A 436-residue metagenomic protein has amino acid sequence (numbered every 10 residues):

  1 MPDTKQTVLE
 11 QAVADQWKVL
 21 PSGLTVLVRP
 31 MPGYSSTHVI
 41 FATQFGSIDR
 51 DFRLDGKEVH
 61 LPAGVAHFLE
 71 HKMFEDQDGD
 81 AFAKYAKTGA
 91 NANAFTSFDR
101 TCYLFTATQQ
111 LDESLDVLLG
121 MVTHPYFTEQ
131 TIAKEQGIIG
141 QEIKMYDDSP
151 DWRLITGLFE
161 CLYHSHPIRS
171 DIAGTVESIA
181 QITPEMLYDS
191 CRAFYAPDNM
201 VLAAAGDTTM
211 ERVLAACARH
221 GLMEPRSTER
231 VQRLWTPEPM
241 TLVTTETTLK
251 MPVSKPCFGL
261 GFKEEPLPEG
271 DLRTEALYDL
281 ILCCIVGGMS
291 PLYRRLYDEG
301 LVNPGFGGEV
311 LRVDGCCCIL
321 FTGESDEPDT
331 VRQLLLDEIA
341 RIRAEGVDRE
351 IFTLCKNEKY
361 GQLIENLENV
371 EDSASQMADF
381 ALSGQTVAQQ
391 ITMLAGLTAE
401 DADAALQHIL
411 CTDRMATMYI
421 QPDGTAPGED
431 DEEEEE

Functional and structural regions predicted by a protein language model:
M1-A81, Y188-R295, A416-E436: His/Glu-rich zincin catalytic helix
D3-W17, E160-M200, L234-P237, L363 (+1 more regions): Histidine-acidic residue clusters that define the catalytic metal-binding segment of zinc metallopeptidase domains
D55, E70-K72, C102-T106, Y126 (+5 more regions): Second-shell loop/turn segments in exported
Q77-S190, N303, L334-D337, V347-S375 (+1 more regions): Acidic/histidine-enriched segments that form metal/cofactor-coordinating and catalytic pocket/exosite environments
V201-G206, I342, C355-E436: C-terminal regions of mature proteins
T228-W235, G305-E309, E345-L354: Flexible, glycine/charged-enriched surface loops at secondary-structure junctions
G259-P266, C284-S325: A structural supersecondary motif
I319-D348: Extended amphipathic alpha-helical segments enriched in small hydrophobics
